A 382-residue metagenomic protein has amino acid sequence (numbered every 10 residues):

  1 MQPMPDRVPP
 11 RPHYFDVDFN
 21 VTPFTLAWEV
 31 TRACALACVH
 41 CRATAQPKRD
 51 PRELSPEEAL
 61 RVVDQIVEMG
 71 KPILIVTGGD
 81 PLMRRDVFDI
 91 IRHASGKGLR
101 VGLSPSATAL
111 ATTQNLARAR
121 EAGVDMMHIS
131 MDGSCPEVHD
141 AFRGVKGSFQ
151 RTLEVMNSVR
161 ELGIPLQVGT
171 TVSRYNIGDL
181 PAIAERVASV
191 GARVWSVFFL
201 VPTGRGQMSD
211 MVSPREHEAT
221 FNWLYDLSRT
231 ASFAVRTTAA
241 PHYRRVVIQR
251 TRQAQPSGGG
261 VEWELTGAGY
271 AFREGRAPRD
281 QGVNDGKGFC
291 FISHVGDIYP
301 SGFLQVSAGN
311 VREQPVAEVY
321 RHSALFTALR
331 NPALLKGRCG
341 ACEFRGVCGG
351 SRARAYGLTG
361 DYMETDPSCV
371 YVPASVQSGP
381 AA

Functional and structural regions predicted by a protein language model:
M1-R7, L54, R100, R120-A122 (+5 more regions): Radical SAM enzyme [4Fe-4S]-AdoMet core and its adjacent flexible, acidic and glycine-rich loops/tails across
Q2-M126: Conserved alpha-helical substructure of the radical SAM core
Q46, G79, D132, L200 (+3 more regions): Flexible loop residues that form catalytic and substrate-binding hotspots at small-molecule/glycan-binding clefts
E58, D86-V87, N115, D179-I183 (+2 more regions): Residues at alpha-helix caps and immediate loop-helix transition turns in enzyme cores, especially N- and C-cap
L60, F88, Q150-L153, P181 (+3 more regions): Generic alpha-helical structural signal
Q65-G78, T365-A382: Short Fe-S-cluster ligation motifs
I75, H128, S196, R236-A239 (+2 more regions): Residues embedded in well-ordered beta-strands within globular domains across many folds
P241-V376: Accessory C-terminal segments flanking Radical SAM cores
